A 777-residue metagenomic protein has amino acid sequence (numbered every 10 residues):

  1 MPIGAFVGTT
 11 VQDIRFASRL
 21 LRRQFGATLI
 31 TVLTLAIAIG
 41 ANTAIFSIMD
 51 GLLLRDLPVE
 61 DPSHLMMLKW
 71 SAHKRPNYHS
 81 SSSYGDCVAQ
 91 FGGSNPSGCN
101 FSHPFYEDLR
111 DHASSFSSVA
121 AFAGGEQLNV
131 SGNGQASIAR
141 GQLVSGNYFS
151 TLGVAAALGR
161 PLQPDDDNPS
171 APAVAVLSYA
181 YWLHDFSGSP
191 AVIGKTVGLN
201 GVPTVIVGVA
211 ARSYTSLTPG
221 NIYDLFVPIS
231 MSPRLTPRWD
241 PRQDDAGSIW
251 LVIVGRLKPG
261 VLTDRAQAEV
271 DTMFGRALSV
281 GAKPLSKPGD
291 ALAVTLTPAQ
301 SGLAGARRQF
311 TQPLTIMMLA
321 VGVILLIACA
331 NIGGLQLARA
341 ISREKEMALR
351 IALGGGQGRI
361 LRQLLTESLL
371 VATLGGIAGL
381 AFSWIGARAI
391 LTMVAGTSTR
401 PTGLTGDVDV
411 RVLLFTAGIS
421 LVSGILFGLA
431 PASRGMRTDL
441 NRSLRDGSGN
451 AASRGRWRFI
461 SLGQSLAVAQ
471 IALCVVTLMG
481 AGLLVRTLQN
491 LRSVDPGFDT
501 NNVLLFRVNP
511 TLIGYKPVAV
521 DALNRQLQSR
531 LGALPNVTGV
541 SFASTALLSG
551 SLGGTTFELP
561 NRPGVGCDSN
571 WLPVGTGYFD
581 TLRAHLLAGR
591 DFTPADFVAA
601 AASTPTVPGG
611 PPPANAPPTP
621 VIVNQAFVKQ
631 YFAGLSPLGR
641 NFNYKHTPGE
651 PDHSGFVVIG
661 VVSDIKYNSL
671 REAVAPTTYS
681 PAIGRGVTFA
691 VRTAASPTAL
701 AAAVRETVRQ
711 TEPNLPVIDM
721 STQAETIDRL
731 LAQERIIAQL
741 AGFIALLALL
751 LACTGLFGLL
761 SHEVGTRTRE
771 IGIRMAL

Functional and structural regions predicted by a protein language model:
M1-T28, A299-A306, L335-R362, T366 (+1 more regions): Alpha-helical transmembrane segments of integral membrane proteins
Q24-L52, D56-P58, A328-A330, A372-G376 (+2 more regions): Short, strongly hydrophobic transmembrane alpha-helices
A38-G40, A352-G356, G375, G379 (+4 more regions): A short glycine-centered flexible hinge/capping loop motif at secondary-structure junctions
N42-I193, G198-V205, A246-W250, T263-A293 (+7 more regions): Structured, solvent-exposed hinge/loop segments at the ends of secondary-structure elements
F46, L370-L391, L478, L751: Hydrophobic alpha-helical transmembrane segments that constitute the membrane-spanning cores of multi-pass membrane
V207-T218, P233-R308, Q526-V540, P618 (+2 more regions): "Rare, low-scoring activations can occur in soluble or secreted enzymes where short amphipathic helices or signal
A306-V323, V410-F415, L731-A748: N-terminal membrane-entry
A328-A372, G755-L777: Interfacial "coupling" helices/loops that link adjacent transmembrane helices in transporter permeases
